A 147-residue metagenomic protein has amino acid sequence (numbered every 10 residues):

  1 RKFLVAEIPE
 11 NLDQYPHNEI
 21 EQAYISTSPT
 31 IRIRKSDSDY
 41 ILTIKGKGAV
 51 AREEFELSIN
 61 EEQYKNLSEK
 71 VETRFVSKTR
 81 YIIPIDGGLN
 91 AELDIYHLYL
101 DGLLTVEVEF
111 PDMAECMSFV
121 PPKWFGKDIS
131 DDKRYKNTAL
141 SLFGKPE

Functional and structural regions predicted by a protein language model:
K2-E147: Phosphate-end processing signature that detects enzymes handling 5′-triphosphorylated RNA and polyphosphate
